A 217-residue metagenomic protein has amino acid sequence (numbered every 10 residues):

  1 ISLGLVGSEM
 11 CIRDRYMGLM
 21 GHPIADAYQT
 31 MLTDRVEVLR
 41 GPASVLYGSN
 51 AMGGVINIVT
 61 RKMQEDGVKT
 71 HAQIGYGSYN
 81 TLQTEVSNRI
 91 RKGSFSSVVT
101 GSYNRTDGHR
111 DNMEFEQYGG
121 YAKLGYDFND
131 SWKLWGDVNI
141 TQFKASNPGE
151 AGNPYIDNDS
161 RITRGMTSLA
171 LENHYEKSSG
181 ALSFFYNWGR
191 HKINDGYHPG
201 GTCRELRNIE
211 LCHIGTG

Functional and structural regions predicted by a protein language model:
G7-E9, R13-L32, R40-V55, Q64-G67 (+1 more regions): Flexible, glycine/serine/threonine-rich loop segments and coil->beta-strand junctions that form periplasmic-facing
I24, S97-E116, Y121: Surface-exposed beta-strand-turn/loop segments characteristic of Gram-negative outer-membrane beta-barrels
D26, A43, V55, T60-I90 (+2 more regions): Short strand-turn segments of transmembrane beta-barrel domains in outer membranes, especially the first one or two
G54, V68-A72, L82-V86, Y118-A122 (+2 more regions): Hydrophobic, lipid-facing positions within transmembrane beta-strands of outer-membrane proteins
D66-T70, L82-T84, G93-S97, Y118 (+2 more regions): Outer-envelope beta-barrel architecture signal
T70-I74, V99-G101, L124, G136-V138 (+2 more regions): Membrane-embedded beta-strand positions of outer-membrane beta-barrel proteins
I90-K92, Y126, L171-Y175: Residue-level signature of outer-membrane beta-barrel architecture
T106-M113, Q117, S131-A181, Y186-C212: Flexible loop and strand-edge segments within Gram-negative outer membrane beta-barrel domains
